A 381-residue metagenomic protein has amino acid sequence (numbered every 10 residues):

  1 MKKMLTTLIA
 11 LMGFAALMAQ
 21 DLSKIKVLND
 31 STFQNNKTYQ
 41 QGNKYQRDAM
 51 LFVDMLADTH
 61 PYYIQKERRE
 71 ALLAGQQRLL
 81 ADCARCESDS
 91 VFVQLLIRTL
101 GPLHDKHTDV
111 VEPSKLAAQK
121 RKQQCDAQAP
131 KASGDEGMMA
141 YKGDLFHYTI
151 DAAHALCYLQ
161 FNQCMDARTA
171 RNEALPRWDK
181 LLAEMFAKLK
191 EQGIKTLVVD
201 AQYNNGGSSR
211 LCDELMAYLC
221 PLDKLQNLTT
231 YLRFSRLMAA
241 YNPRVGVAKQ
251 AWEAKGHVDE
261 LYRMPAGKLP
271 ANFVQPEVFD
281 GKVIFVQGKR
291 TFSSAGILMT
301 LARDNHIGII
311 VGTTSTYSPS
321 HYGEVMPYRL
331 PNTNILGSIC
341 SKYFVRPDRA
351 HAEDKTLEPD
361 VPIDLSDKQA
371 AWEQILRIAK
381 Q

Functional and structural regions predicted by a protein language model:
M1-S23: Bacterial Sec-dependent N-terminal signal peptides
L5, V198, I284-Q287: Residues embedded in well-ordered beta-strands within globular domains across many folds
A19-V247, K282, T314, P319 (+6 more regions): Flexible, low-complexity junctional segments that flank or bridge functional domains
E214, R236-A251, G256-Y322: Flexible, glycine-rich surface segments
G256-M264, C340-E358: Extended, charge-rich low-complexity interaction segments
S294, T300-L301, W372-Q381: Solvent-exposed alpha-helical segments and adjacent loops that form catalytic or protein-interaction surfaces
